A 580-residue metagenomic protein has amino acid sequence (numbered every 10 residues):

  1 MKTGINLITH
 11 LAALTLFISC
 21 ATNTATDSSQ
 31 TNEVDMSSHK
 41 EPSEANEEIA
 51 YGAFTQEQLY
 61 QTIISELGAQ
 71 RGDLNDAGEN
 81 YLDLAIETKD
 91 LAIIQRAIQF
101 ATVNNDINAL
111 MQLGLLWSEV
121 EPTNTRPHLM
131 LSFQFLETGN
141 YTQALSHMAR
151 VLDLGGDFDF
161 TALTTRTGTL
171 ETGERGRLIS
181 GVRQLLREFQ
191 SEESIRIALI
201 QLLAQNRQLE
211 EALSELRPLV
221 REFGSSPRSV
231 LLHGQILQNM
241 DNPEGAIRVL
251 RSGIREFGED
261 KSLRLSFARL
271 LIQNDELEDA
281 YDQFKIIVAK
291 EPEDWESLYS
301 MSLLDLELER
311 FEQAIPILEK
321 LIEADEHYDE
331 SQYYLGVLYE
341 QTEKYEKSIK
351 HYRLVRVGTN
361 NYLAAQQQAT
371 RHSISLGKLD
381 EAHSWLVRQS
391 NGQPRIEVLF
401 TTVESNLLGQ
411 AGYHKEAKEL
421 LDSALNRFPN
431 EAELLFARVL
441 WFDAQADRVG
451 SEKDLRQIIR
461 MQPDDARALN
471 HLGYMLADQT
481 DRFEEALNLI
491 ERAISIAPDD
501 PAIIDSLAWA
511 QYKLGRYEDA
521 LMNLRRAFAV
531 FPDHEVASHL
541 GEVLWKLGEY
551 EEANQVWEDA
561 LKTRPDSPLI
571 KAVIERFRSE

Functional and structural regions predicted by a protein language model:
F17-S19: C-terminal motif of bacterial Sec signal peptides marking the signal peptidase cleavage site
A21-A97, V103-L115, E119-R126, N140-L154 (+4 more regions): N-terminal leader/linker segments that initiate helical-solenoid repeat arrays
A53, E87, V120, L154 (+12 more regions): Structural marker of alpha-solenoid helical repeat scaffolds
Q58, L91-A92, T125-R126, F158-F160 (+12 more regions): Helix-start (N-cap) detector for alpha-helical repeat units in TPR-like alpha-solenoids, especially tetratricopeptide
E66, Q99, F133, Q201 (+11 more regions): Residue-level recognition of tetratricopeptide repeat
Q70, V103, E137, Q205 (+11 more regions): Register position in tetratricopeptide repeats
R96-A97, M130, T164, A198 (+11 more regions): Canonical tetratricopeptide repeat
